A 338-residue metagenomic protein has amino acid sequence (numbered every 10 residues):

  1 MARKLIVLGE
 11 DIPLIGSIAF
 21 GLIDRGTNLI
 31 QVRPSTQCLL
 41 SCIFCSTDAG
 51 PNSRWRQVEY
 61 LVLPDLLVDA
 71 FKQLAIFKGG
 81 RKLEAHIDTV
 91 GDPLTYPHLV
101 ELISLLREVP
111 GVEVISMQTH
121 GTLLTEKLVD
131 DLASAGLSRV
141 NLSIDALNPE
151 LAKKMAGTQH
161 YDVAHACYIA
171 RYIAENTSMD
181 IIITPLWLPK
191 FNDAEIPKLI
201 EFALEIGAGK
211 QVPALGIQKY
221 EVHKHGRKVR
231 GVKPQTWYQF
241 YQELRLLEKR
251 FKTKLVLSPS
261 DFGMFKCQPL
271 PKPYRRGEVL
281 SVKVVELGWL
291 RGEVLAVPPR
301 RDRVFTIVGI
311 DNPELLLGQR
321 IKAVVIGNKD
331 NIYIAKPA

Functional and structural regions predicted by a protein language model:
M1-P34, A49-Q57, Q73-R81: N-terminal [4Fe-4S]-dependent radical SAM core
R33-A49, L295: Local cysteine-cluster metal-coordination motifs and their immediate loop/turn environment, predominantly Fe-S cluster
S46-L67, L74-Y96, R107-L128, A133-Y168 (+2 more regions): Core AdoMet radical
A164-R227, Q239-P259: Conserved C-terminal portion of the radical SAM core fold that forms the substrate/S-adenosylmethionine-binding
K252, L270-W289, Q319-I326: Structural detector for short beta-strands of small beta-barrel domains
K254-E278, I310-P313: Short boundary/loop segments of OB/S1/cold-shock single-stranded nucleic-acid-binding domains
P299-L317: Beta-strand/loop nucleic-acid-binding surfaces
D330-A338: OB-fold/S1-family single-stranded nucleic acid-binding modules
